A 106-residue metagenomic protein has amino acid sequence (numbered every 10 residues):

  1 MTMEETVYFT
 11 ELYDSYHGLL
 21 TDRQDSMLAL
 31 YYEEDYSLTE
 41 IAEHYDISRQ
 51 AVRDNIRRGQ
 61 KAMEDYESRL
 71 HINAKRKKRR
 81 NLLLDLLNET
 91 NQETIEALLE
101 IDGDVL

Functional and structural regions predicted by a protein language model:
E11-L20: Short amphipathic alpha-helical boundary/capping segments
D22-E34: Short amphipathic alpha helix immediately N-terminal
M27, I41-A42, V52: Hydrophobic positions on the alpha-helical face of helix-turn-helix-like DNA-binding modules
S37-T39, Y45: Helix-turn-helix DNA-binding elements, focusing on the entry/boundary residues of the two helices that contact DNA
S48-R49: Helix-turn-helix DNA-binding motif, specifically the short coil turn and the N-cap/start of the second
N55-R58: Residues within the DNA-recognition helix of helix-turn-helix
Q60-E67: C-terminal flanking helix
N81-L106: Helix-turn-helix/homeodomain-like alpha-helical modules used for DNA recognition and transcription-factor dimerization
